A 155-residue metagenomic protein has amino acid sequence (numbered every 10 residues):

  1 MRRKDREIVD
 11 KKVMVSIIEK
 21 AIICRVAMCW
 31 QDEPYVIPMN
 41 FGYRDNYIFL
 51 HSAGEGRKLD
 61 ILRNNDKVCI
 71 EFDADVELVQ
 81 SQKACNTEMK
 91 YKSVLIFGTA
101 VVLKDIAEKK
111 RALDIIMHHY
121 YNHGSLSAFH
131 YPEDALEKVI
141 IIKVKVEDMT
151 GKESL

Functional and structural regions predicted by a protein language model:
M1-E19: Extreme N-terminal tail/first-helix region
R2-D5, D75-L155: Charged, gly/pro-rich active-site loop segments
I8, H51-A53, S125-S127: Short gly/ser/thr-rich secondary-structure transition/capping motifs
E19, R63-V68, H118-N122: Short, intrinsically disordered, mixed-charge
E19-A21, E33-Y35, T87, L136-E137: Short solvent-exposed loop/turn micro-motifs enriched in small/polar/acidic residues
A21-G54: Short beta-strand segments
I23, V36-P38, K67, Y91 (+2 more regions): Broad gene-expression machinery/nucleic-acid interaction feature
G42-E77: A short mixed-secondary-structure module that forms the rim of ligand-binding clefts
